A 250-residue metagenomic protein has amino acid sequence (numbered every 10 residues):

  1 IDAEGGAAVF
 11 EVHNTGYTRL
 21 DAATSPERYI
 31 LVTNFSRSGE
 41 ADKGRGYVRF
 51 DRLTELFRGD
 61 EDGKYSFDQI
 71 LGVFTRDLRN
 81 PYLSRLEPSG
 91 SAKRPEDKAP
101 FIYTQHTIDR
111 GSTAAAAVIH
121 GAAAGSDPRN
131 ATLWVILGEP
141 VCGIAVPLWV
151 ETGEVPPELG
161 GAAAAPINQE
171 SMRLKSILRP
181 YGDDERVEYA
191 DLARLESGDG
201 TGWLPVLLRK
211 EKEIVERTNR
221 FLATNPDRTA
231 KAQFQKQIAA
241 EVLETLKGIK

Functional and structural regions predicted by a protein language model:
I1-K250: C-terminal, well-structured catalytic/ligand-binding subdomain of enzymes
